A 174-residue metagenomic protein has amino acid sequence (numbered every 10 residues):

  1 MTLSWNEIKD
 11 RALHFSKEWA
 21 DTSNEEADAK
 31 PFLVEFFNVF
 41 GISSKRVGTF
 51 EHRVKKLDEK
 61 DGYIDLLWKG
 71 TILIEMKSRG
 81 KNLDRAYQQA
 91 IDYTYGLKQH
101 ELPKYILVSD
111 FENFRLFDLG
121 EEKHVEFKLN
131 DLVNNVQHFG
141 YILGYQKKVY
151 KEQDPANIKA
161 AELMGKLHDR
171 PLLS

Functional and structural regions predicted by a protein language model:
M1-S16, A20, L57-G62, G70-T71 (+2 more regions): Short, basic/polar, glycine-containing "phosphate-handling" surface segments that engage DNA
L13-E51: Acidic-basic catalytic patches of nuclease active cores, encompassing PD-(D/E)XK and other metal-cofactor nuclease
F36, G41, L66, I74 (+1 more regions): N-terminal cofactor/phosphate-binding cores enriched in small/glycine residues, especially glycine-rich loops such as
F36, S44-K69: Active-site metal-binding core of divalent-cation-utilizing nuclease and nuclease-like domains
